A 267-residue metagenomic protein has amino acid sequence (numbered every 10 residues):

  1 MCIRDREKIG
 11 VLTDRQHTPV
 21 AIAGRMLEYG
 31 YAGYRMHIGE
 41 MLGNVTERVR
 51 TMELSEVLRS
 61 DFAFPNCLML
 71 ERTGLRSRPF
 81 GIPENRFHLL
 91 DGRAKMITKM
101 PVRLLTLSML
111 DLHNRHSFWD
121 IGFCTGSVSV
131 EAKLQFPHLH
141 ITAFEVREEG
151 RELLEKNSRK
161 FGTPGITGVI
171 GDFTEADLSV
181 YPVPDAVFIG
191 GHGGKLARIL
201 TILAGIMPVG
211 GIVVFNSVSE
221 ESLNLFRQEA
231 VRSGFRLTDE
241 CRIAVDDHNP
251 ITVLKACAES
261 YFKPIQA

Functional and structural regions predicted by a protein language model:
M1-D5: Conserved small/polar residues in nucleotide/adenosyl-binding loops
E7-A94: A contiguous loop/helix-start segment that scaffolds small-molecule binding in enzyme catalytic cores
V45-P65, S222-A267: Active-site capping/gating segments
R115-C124: Conserved class I S-adenosyl-L-methionine
T125-P137: Conserved SAM-binding loop of SAM-dependent methyltransferases across substrates and taxa, primarily the Class I
H140-E145: Conserved SAM-binding motif I beta-strand of class I
V146-P184: S-adenosyl-L-methionine
L200-I212: A short glycine-rich, Lys/Arg-flanked "PGG" loop and its adjoining helix->strand segment in the class I
